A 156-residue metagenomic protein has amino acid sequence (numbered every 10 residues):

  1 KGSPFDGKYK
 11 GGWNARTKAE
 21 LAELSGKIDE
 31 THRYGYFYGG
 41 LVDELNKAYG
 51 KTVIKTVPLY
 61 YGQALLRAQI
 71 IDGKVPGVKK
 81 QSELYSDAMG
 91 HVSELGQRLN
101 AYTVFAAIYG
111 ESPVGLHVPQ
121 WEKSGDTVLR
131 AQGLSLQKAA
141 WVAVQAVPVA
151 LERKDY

Functional and structural regions predicted by a protein language model:
K1-D6, Y61-L66, H91, A107: Solvent-exposed loop/turn segments at secondary-structure junctions within structured extracellular/periplasmic domains
S3-Y9, L66-Q69, P76, S112-P113: Short acidic/His/Gly/Ser-rich catalytic and metal-binding motifs that mark active-site loops of diverse hydrolases
K8-Y61, K80-R98, L129-G133: Substrate-gating cap/lid alpha-helix
I28, Y60-R67, A140-A143: Generic hydrophobic, helix-prone segments enriched in Leu/Val/Ile
A48-I54, G73-Y156: Conserved catalytic region of serine esterases and O-acyltransferases that act on ester linkages in lipids
K55-G77: A contiguous binding-surface segment within folded domains or other stable secondary-structure elements
